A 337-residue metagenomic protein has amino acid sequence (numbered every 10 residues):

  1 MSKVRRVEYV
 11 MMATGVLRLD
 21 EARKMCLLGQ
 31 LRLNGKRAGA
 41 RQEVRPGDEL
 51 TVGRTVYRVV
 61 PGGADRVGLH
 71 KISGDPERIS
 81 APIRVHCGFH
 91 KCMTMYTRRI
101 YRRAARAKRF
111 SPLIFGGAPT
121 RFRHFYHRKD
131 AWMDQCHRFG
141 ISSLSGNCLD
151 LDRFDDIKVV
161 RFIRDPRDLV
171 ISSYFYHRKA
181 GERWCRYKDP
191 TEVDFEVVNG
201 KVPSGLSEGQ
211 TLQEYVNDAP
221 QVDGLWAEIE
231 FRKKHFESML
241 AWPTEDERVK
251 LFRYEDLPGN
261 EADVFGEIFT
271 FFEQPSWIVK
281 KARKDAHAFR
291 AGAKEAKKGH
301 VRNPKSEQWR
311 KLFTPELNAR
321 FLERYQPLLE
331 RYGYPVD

Functional and structural regions predicted by a protein language model:
M1, G35, A64-A81: Non-catalytic N-terminal targeting/anchoring module and adjacent flexible stem/linker that precedes the structured
S2-P46: A basic, amphipathic helix-loop patch mediating RNA/tRNA/ribosome contacts
V7-T14, P46-H70: A positively charged, amphipathic N-terminal helix/segment that binds anionic biomolecules
K71-N199, S204-T211, D218-F252, R320 (+2 more regions): PAPS-dependent sulfotransferase catalytic domain
S111-H127, T244-P315, A319: The conserved 3'-phosphoadenosine-5'-phosphosulfate
N303, Y332-D337: Short coil/turn segments at secondary-structure boundaries
